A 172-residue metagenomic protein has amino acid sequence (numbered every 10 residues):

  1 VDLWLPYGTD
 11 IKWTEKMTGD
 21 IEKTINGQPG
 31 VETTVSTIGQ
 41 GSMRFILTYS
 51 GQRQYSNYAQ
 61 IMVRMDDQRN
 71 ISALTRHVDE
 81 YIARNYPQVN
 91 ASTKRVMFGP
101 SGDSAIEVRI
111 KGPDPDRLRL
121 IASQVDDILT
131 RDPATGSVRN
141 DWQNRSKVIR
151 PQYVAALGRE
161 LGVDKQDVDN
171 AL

Functional and structural regions predicted by a protein language model:
V1-Y7, T48-D67, P100-D116, L120 (+1 more regions): Short, hydrophobic beta-strand segments
D2-T9, N90-R95, A105, G136: Transmembrane helices with small-residue packing motifs
L3-W4, F45, V78-Y81, S104 (+2 more regions): Bulky hydrophobic/aromatic packing residues
K12-S101, D127, A156-N170: Solvent-exposed, membrane-proximal periplasmic/extracellular interface segments of envelope transport and secretion
I38, P113, W142: Residues that line or immediately flank small-molecule/substrate-binding pockets and catalytic motifs
P87-N90, G102-S104, A134, I149: Generic structural motif recognizing short loop/turn segments at the entrances and edges of beta-strands
R119-L172: Beta-strand-rich non-transmembrane domains
